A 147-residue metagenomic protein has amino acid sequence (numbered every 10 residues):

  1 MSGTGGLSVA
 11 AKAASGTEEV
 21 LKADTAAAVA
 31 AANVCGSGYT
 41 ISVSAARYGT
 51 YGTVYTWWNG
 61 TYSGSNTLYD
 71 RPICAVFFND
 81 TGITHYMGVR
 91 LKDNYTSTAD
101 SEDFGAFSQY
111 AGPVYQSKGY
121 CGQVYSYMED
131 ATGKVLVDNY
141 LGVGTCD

Functional and structural regions predicted by a protein language model:
M1-G5: Secretory targeting and sorting signals
G6-D147: Post-signal peptide N-terminal regions of Sec-secreted extracellular proteins
